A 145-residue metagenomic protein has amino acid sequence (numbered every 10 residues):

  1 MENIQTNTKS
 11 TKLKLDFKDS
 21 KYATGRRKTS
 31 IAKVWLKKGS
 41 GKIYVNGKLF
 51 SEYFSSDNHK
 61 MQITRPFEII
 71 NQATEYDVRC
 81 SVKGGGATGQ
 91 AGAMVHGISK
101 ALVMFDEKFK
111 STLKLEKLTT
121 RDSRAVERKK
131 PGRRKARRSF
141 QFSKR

Functional and structural regions predicted by a protein language model:
M1-D19: Intrinsically disordered, compositionally biased charged tails
K14-R26, A32-K83, T88, G92-R145: Structured, basic alpha/beta domains of bacterial-type, RNA-associated proteins
